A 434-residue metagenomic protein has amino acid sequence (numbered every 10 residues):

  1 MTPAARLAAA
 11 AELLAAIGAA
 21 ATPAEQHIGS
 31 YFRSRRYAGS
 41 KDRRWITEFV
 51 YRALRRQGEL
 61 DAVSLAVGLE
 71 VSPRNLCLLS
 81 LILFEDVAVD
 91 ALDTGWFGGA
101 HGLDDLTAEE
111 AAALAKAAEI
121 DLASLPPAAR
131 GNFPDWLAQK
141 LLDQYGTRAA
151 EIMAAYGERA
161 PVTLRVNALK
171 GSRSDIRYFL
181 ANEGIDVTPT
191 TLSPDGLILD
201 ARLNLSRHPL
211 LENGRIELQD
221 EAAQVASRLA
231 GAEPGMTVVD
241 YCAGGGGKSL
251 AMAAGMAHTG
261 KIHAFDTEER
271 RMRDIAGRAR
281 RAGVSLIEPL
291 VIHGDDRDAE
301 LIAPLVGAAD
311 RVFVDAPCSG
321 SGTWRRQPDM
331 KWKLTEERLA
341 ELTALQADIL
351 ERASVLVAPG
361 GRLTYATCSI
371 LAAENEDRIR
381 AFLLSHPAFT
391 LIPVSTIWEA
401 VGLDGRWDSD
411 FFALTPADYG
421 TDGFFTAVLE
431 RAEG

Functional and structural regions predicted by a protein language model:
M1-R207: Class I Rossmann-like S-adenosyl-L-methionine
S174-G434: Rossmann-like S-adenosyl-L-methionine
